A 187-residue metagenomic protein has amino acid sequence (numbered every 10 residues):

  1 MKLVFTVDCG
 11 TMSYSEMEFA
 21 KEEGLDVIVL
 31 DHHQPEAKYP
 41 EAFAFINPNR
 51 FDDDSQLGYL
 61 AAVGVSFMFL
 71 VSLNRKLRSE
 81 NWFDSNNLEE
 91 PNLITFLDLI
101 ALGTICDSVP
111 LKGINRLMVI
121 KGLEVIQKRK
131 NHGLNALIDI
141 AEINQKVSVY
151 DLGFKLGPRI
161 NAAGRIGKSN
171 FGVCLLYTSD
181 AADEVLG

Functional and structural regions predicted by a protein language model:
M1-S179: Replace "Mg2+/Mn2+-dependent" with "divalent metal-dependent
Y177-G187: Single conserved hydrophobic/aromatic residue that forms the stacking wall/gate of nucleotide- or nucleobase-binding
